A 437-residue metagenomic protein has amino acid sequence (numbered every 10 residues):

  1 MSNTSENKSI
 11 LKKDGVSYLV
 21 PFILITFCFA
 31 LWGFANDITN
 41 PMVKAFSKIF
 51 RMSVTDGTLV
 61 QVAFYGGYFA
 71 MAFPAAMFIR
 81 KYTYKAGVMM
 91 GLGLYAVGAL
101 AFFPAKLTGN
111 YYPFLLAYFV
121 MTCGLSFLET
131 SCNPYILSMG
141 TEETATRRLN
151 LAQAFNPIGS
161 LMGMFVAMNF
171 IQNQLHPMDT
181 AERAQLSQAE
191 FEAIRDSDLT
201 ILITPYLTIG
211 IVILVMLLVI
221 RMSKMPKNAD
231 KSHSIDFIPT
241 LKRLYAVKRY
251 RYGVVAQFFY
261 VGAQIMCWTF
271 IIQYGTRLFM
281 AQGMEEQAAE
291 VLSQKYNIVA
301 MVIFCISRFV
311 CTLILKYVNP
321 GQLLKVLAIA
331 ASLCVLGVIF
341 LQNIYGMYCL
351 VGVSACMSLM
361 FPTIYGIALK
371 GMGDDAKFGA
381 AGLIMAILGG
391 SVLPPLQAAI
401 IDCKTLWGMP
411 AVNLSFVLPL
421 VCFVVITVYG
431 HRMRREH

Functional and structural regions predicted by a protein language model:
M1-C28, W32, K48: Cytosolic juxtamembrane N-terminal segment immediately preceding the first transmembrane helix of multi-pass
G15, L214-K224, L420-H437: Multi-pass alpha-helical transporter architecture, strongest for 12-TM Major Facilitator/SLC carriers used
T39-V43, G163-Q172, L244-I298: Extracytoplasmic gate region of multi-pass secondary transporters
L59-I79, I298-V310, G389: Central cavity-lining transmembrane alpha-helices of secondary-active solute carriers, predominantly the Major
G93-T108, I329-Q342: C-terminal ends and interior cores of transmembrane alpha-helices in multi-pass membrane transporters/permeases
Y111-S131, Y345-M360: Hydrophobic core of transmembrane alpha-helices in multi-pass small-molecule transporters, especially MFS/SLC-type
F127-T141, S358-G373: Intracellular juxtamembrane helix-capping segments at the cytosolic ends of symmetry-related transmembrane helices
